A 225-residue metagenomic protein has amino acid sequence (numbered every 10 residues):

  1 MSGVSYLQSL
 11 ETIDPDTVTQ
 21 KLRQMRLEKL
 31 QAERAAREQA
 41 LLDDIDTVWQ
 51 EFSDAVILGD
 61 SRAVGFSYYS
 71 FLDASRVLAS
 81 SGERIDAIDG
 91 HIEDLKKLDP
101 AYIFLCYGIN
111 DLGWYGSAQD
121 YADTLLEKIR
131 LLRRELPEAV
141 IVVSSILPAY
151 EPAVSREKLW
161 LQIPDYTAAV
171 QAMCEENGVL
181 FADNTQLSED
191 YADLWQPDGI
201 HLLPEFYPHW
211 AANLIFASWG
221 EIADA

Functional and structural regions predicted by a protein language model:
M1-S53, Y68, E221-A225: N-terminal secretory targeting modules
L42-T124: Conserved SGNH/GDSL esterase-like catalytic core that processes O-acyl groups on lipids and polysaccharides
L78-S80, S144, A182-T185: Conserved beta-strand termini and adjacent loop/short-helix elements that scaffold enzyme active sites in alpha/beta
C106, S144-S145: Alpha/beta-hydrolase-fold catalytic nucleophile elbow
A118-K128, L159-Y166: Charged helix-capping and loop-helix junction motifs
K128-L132, C174: Hydrophobic positions in alpha-helices of CheY-like receiver
L136-V140: A short helix->loop->beta-strand "cap" motif at the edges of active sites that frequently abuts
A149-A225: Catalytic His-Asp segment of secreted/periplasmic serine-dependent ester chemistry enzymes
